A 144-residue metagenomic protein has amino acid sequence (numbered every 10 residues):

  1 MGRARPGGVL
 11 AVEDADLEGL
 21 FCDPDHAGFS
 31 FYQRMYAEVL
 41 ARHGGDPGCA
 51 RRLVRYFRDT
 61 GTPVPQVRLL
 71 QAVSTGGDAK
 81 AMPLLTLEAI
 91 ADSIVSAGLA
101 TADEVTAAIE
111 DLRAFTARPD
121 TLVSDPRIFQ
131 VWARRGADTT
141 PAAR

Functional and structural regions predicted by a protein language model:
M1-V9: A short glycine-rich, Lys/Arg-flanked "PGG" loop and its adjoining helix->strand segment in the class I
P6, A108-E110, R144: Conserved adenosyl
V9-D78: Conserved catalytic/acceptor-binding region of the Class I
R34, R51, E88-A89, R127: A generic alpha-helix surface/boundary motif
P47, V123-S124: Short beta-strand
R52-R55, A107, I128: Amphipathic alpha-helical interaction segments
T60, V64-V123: C-terminal helical/coil "lid" or tail adjacent to the Rossmann-like core of SAM-dependent
T60-P63, P83-T86, P126-R144: Core SAM-dependent methyltransferase catalytic element
